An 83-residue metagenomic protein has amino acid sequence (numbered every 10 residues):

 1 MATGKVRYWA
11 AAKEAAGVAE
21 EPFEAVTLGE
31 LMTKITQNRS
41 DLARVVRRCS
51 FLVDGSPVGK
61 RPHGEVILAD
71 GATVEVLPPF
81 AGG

Functional and structural regions predicted by a protein language model:
M1-G82: Ubiquitin-like/PB1-type beta-grasp interaction modules and other compact soluble beta-rich domains
